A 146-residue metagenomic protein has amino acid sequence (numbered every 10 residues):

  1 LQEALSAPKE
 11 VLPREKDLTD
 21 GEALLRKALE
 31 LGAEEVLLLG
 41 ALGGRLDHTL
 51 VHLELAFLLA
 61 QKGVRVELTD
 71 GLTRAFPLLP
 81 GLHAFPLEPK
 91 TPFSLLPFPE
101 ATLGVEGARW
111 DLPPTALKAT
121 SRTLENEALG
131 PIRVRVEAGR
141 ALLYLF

Functional and structural regions predicted by a protein language model:
L1-K62: Acidic/Gly/His-enriched mid-domain segments of enzyme catalytic cores or analogous surface patches that mediate
Q2-A4, L31-A33, L59-Q61, T69 (+2 more regions): Generic detector of short, locally flexible boundary/turn motifs and exposed helical patches
V11-P13, L68, P97: Structural signal for conserved beta-strand scaffold positions within catalytic alpha/beta enzyme cores
E15-L18, Q61-V64, P92-S94, A119-S121: Glycine-rich loops and low-complexity Gly/Arg-rich segments that provide flexible linkers or classic glycine-based
A28, D47-P89: Conserved phosphate- and dinucleotide-binding cores of soluble alpha/beta proteins, encompassing both enzyme active
L39-A41, T69, L96: Short beta-strand segments
G71-T73, L78-F146: Long, charged alpha-helical interface segments
